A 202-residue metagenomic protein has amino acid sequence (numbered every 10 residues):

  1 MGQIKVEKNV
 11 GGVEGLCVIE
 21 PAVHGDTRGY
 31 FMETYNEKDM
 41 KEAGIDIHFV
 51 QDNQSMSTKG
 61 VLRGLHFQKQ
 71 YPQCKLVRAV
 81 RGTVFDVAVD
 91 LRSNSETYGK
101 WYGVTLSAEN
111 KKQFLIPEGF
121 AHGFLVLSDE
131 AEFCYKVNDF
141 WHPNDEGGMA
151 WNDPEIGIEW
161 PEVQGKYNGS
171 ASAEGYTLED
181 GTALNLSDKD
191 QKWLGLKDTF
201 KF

Functional and structural regions predicted by a protein language model:
M1-E109, S128-E130, F140-F202: Non-catalytic, conserved peripheral segments adjacent to functional cores
L106-D129, Y135-N138: Conserved metal-binding segment of the jelly-roll/cupin
